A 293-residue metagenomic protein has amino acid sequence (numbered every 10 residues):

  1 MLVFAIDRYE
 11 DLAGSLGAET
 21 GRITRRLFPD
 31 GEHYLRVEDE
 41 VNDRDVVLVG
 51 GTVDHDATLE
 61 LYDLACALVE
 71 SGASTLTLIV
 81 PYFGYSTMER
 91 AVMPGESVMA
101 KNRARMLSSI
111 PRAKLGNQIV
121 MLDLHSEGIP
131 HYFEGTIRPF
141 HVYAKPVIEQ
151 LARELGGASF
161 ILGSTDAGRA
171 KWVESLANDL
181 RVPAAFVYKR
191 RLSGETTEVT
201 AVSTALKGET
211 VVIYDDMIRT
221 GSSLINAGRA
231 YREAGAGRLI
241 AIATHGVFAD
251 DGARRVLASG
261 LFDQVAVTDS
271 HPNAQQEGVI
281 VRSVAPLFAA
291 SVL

Functional and structural regions predicted by a protein language model:
M1-L293: PRPP-associated nucleotide enzymes
